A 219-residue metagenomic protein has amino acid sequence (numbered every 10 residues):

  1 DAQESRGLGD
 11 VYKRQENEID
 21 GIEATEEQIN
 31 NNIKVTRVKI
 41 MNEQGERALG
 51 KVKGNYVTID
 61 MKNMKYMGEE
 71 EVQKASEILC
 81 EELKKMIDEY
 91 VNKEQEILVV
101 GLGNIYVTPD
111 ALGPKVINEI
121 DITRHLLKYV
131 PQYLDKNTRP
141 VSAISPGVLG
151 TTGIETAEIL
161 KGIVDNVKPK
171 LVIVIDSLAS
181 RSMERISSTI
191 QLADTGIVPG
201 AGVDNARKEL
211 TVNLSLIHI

Functional and structural regions predicted by a protein language model:
D1-Y12: Short, small-residue-biased leader/transition segments that mark boundaries at the very start of proteins
N30-K51, I120-D135: N-terminal short beta-loop-beta anion/metal-coordinating cradle
E43-N92: An N-terminal, well-structured beta->alpha segment
T58-K62, E96-V107, A143-G147: Short glycine-rich or small-residue beta-strand-to-loop segments that form or flank ligand, phosphate, metal/Fe-S
N104-R139, A143: Glycine-rich phosphate/diphosphate-binding loop of Rossmann-like nucleotide-binding domains
K136-I163: A structural-propensity feature for long, helix-poor, extended segments
I144-S145, V174-I217: A structural signal for small-residue-enriched, beta-sheet-centric alpha/beta enzyme cores and oligomeric scaffold folds
